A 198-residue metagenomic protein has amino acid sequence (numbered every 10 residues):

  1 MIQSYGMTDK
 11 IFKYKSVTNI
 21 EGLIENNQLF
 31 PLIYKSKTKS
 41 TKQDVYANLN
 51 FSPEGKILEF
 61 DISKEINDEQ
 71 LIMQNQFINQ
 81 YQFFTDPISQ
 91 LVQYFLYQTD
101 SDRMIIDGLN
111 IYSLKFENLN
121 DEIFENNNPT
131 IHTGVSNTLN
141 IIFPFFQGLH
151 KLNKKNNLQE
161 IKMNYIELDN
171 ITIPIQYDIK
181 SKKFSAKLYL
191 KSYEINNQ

Functional and structural regions predicted by a protein language model:
M1-F51, D100-Q198: Acidic, serine/threonine-rich low-complexity disordered tracts
F30-I78: Surface-exposed, polar helix/loop patches in the mature regions of secreted/periplasmic/lumenal proteins that form
L58-N120: A charged, solvent-exposed segment within the mature domains of Sec-exported extracytoplasmic proteins
